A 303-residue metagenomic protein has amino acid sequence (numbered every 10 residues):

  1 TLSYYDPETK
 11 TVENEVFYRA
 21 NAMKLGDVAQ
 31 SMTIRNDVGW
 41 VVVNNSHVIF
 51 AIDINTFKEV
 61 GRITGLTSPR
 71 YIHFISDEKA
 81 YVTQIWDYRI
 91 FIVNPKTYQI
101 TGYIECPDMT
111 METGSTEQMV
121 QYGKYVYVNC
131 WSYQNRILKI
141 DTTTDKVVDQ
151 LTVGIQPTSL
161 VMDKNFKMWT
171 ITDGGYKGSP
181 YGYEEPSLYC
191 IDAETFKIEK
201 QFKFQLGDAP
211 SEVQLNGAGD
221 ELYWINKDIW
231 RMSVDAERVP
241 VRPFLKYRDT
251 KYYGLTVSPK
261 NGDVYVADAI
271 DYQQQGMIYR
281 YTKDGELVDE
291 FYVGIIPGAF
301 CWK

Functional and structural regions predicted by a protein language model:
T1-K303: Predominantly soluble domains enriched in secretory-pathway, periplasmic, or organellar proteins
